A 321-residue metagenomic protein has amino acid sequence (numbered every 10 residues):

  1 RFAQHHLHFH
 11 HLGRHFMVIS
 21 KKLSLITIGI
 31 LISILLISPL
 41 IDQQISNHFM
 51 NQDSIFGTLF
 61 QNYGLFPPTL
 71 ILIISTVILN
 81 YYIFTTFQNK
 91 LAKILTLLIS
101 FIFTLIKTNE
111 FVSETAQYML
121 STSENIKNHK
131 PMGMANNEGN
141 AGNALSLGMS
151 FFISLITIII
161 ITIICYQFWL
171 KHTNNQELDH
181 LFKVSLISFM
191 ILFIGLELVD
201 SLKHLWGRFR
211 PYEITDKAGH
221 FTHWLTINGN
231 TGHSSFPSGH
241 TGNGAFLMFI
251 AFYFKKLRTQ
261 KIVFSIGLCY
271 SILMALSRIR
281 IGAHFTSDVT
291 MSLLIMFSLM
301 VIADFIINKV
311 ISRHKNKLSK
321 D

Functional and structural regions predicted by a protein language model:
Q4: Short Gly/Ser/Thr- and charged-rich N-terminal loops/segments that act as flexible capping/hinge elements
L12-M17, W169-K183, H314-D321: Membrane-interfacial, low-structure loops and terminal tails that flank and connect transmembrane helices in multi-pass
G13-L79, Q88-S154, L205-D216: N-terminal transmembrane-helix/juxtamembrane module of multi-pass inner/ER membrane proteins
V18-G29, T222-D321: Membrane-embedded catalytic cores of phosphoryl/pyrophosphoryl-handling enzymes
I19-L23, I83-I94, N175-H180, K255-F264: Membrane-interface helix-loop-helix junctions at transmembrane boundaries of multi-pass membrane enzymes, predominantly
I34, S38, M190-K203, V263-S277: Small-polar-interrupted transmembrane alpha-helices in polytopic inner-membrane proteins
P67-Y81, I153-Q167, A245-F249, L294-K309: Hydrophobic cores of alpha-helical transmembrane segments in multi-pass inner/ER membrane proteins, independent
Q88-I99, W169-S201: Interfacial segments of alpha-helical transmembrane regions
